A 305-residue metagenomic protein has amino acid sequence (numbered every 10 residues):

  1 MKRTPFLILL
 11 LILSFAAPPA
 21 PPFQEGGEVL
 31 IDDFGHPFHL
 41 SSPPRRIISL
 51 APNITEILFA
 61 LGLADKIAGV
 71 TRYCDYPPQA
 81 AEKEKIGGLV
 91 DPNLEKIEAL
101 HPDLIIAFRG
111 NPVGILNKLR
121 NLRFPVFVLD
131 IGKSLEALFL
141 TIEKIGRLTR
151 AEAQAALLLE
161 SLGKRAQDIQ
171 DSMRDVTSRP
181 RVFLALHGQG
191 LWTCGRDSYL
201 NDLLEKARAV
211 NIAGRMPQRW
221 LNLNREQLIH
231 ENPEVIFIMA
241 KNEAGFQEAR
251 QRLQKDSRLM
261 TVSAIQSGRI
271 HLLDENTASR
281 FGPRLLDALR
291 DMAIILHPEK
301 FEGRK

Functional and structural regions predicted by a protein language model:
R3, F15-N53, E152-L184, I294-K305: Bacterial Sec-exported substrate-binding components of ABC uptake systems
L7-S14: Bacterial N-terminal signal peptides
G27-E28, R45-L100, L104-N111, I212 (+1 more regions): A short, structured surface patch at a secondary-structure boundary
D33-G35, I86-E95, G132, M216-R225: Short helix-initiation/N-cap motifs at beta->coil->alpha
T71, D197-W220, A240: His/Asp/Glu-enriched short active-site or ligand-binding loop at hydrolase and phosphoryl-transfer sites
L94-H101, L122, L223-N232: Short helices/loops that flank or line small-molecule/ion binding pockets
G114, I131-K144, T177-Y199, Q247: Extracytoplasmic ligand-binding site segments that recognize negatively charged/polar headgroups
A137, E143-R147, A156, Q167 (+1 more regions): Structured C-terminal subdomain patch of bacterial secreted/periplasmic proteins
